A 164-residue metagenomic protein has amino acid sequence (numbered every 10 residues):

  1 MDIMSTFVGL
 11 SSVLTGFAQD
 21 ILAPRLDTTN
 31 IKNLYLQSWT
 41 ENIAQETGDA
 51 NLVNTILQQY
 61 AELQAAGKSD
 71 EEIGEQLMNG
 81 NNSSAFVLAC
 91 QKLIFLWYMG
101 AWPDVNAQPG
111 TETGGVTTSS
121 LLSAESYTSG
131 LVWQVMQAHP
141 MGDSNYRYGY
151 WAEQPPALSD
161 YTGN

Functional and structural regions predicted by a protein language model:
M1-T15: Immediate post-signal-peptide N-terminus of mature secreted/exported proteins
S12, F17-A89: Structured domain cores in non-transmembrane regions
Q64-N164: Mature-region segments of soluble proteins
